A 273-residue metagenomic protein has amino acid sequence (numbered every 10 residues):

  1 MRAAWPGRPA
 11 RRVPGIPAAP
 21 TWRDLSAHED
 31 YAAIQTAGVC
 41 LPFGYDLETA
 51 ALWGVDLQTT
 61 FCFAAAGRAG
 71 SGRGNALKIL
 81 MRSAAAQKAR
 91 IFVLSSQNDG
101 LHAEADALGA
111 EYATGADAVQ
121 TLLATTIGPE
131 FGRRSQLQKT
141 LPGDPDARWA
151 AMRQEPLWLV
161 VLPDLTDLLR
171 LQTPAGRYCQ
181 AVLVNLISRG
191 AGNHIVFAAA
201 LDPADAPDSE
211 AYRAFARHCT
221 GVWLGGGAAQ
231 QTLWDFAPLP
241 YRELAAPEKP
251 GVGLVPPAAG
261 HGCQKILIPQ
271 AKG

Functional and structural regions predicted by a protein language model:
M1-Y45, L52-W53, P207-G273: Phosphate-binding and hydrolysis-coupling loops of NTP-dependent motor/remodeling domains
E29-G143, A147-T220, G273: P-loop NTPase catalytic phosphate-binding loop
